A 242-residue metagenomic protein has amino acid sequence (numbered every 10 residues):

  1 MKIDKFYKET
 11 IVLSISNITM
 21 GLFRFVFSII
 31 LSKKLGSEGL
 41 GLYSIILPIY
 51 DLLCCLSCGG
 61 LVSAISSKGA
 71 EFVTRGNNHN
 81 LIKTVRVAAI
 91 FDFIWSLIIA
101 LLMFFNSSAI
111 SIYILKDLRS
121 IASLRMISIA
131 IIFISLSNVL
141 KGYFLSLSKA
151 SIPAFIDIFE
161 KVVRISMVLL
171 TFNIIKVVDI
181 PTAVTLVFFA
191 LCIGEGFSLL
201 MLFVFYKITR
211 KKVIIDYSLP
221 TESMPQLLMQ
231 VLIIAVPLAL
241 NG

Functional and structural regions predicted by a protein language model:
M1-F25, H79, K83-R86, L219-L238: N-terminal membrane topogenesis motif
I3, L53-I90, L145-S151: Transmembrane-helix boundary and interhelical linker motifs in polytopic inner-membrane proteins
K5-S66, A100, F104, A130-I131 (+1 more regions): Signature of the first transmembrane helix
E9-N17, D51, D92, M126-I127 (+6 more regions): Residue-level signature of transmembrane alpha-helical cores of multipass secondary-active transporters and flippases
I98-L118: Short membrane-interface helical motifs at transmembrane helix boundaries in multi-pass membrane transporters
F105, D117-L140: Alpha-helical transmembrane segments of multi-pass membrane proteins
F133-I156, Y206: Membrane-interface junctions at transmembrane-helix termini in multi-pass inner-membrane proteins
L147-I152, V162-F205: Membrane-interface helix-loop junctions in multi-pass transport and translocation proteins
